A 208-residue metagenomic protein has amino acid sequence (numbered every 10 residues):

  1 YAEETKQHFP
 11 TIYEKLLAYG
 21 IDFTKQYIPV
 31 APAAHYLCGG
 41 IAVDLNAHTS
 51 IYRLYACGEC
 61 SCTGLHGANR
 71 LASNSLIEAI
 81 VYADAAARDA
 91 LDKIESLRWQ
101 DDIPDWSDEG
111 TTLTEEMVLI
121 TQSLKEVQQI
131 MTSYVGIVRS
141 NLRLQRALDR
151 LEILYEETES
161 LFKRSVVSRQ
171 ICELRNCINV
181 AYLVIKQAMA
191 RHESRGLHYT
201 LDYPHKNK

Functional and structural regions predicted by a protein language model:
Y1-I28, I80, D89-E95: An anion/pyrophosphate-binding glycine-rich loop and adjacent beta-alpha core in soluble alpha-beta enzymes
P10, P29-P32, P104, P204: Proline-rich intrinsically disordered, low-complexity coils
I12-L54: FAD/FMN-dependent oxidoreductases across multiple families
Y36, A42-A56, C60-K208: Glycine- and aromatic-enriched mobile tails/lids
